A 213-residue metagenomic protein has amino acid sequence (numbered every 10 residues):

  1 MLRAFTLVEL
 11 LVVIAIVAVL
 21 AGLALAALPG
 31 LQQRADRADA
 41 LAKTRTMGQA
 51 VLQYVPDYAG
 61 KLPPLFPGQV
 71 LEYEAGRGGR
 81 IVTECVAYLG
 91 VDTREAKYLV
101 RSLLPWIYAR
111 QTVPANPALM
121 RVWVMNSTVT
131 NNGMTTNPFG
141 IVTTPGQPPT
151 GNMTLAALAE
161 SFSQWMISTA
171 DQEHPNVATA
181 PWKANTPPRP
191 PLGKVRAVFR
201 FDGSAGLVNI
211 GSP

Functional and structural regions predicted by a protein language model:
L2-A42: Amphipathic alpha-helical segments typified by the pilin-like N-terminal helix that continues immediately C-terminal
A40-P213: Short, well-structured segments within or immediately adjacent to enzyme catalytic domains that line ligand-binding
